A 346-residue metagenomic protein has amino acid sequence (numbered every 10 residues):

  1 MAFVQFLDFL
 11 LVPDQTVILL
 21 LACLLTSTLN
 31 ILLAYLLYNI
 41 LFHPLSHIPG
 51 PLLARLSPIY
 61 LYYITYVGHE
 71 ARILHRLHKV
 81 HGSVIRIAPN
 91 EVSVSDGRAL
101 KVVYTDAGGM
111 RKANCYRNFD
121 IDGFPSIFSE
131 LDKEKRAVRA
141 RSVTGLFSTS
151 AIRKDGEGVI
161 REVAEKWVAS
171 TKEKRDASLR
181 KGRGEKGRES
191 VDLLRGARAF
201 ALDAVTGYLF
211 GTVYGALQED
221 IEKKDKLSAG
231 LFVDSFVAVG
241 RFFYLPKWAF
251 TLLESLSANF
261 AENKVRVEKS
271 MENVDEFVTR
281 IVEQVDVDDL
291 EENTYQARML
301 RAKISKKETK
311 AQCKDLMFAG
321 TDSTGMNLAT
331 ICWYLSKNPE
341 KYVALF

Functional and structural regions predicted by a protein language model:
A2-V138, R161-K166, F200, E262-V265 (+1 more regions): N-terminal membrane-proximal hinge/A-helix region immediately C-terminal to the signal-anchor transmembrane segment
L11, Q15, L19, L146 (+3 more regions): Membrane-helix interfacial "entry" motifs
K112-D120, K154-L328: Cytochrome P450 heme-thiolate monooxygenase catalytic core
S142-V143: Eukaryotic low-complexity intrinsically disordered regions
S323-F346: Cytochrome P450 catalytic-core helices
